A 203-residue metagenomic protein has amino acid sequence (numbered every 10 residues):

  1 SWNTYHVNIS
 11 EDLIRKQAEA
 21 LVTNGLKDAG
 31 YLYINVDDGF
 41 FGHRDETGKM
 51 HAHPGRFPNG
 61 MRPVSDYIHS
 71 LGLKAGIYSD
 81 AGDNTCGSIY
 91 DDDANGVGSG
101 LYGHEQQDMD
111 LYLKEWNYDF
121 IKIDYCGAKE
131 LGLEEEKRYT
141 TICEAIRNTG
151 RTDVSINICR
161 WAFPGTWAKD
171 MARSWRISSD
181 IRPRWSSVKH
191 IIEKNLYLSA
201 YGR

Functional and structural regions predicted by a protein language model:
S1-R15, A20, I146, V154-N157 (+1 more regions): N-terminal module-boundary/linker segments of secreted carbohydrate-active enzymes
T4, Q17-L131: Aromatic-lined carbohydrate-binding/catalytic grooves of carbohydrate-active enzymes
V7, R44, P58, P164 (+1 more regions): Residues in flexible loops and secondary-structure boundaries
K16, N59, P63, E134-K137 (+3 more regions): Generic recognition of stable, solvent-exposed alpha-helical segments in well-folded globular domains
L26-D28, N148, K169: A generic structural signal for short, solvent-exposed coil/turn residues that cap or connect secondary-structure
K49-H51, D92-A94, R138-I142, D170-W175: Short secondary-structure boundary/capping segments
H104-Q107, V154-R203: Glycan-recognition surfaces
Y118-I121, Y125-V154, I158-A162: Extracytoplasmic, non-cytosolic globular domains
